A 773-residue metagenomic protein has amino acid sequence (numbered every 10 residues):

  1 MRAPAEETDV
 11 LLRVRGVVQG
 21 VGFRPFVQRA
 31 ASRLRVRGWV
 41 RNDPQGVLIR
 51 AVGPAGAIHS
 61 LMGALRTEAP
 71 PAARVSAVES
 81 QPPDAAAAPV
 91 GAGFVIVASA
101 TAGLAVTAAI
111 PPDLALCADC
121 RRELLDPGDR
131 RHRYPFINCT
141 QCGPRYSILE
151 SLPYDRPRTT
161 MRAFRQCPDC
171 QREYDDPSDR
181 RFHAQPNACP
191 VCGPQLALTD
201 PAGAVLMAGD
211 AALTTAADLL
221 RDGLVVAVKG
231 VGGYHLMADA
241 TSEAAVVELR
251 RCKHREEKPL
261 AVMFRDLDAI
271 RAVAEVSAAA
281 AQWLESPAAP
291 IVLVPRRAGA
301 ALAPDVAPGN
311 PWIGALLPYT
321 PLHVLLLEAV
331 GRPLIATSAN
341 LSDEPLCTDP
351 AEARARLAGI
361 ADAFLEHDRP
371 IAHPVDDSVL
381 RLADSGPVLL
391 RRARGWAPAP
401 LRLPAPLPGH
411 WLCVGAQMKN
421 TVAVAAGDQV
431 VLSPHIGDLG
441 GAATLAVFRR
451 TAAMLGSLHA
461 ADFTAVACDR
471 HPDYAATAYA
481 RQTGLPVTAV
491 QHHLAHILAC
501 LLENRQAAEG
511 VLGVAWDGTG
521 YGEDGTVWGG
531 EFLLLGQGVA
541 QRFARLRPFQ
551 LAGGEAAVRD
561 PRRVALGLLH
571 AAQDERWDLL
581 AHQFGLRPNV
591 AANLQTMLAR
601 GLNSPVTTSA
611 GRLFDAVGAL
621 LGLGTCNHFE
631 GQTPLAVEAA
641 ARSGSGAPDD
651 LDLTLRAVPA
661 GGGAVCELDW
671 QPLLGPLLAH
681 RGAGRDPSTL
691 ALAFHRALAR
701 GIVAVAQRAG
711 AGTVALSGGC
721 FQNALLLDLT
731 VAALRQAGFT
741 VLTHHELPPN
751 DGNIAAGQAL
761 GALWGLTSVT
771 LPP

Functional and structural regions predicted by a protein language model:
M1-P186, P190-A197: Intrinsically disordered, low-complexity, mixed-charge
E68, E173, A329-P406, L602 (+1 more regions): Internal gly/pro-rich beta-alpha loop/helix module that stabilizes soluble enzyme cofactors or their anionic handles
S80-P82, V225, G233-R296: A phosphate-binding glycine/aspartate-rich beta-alpha loop in the early core of alpha/beta enzymes
P186, G193-Q195, Q417-M454, G567-G712 (+1 more regions): A contiguous, well-structured pocket-lining segment that forms one wall/lid of small-molecule binding clefts in soluble
A227, A460-P472, A711-F721: Short glycine-rich phosphate-binding loop at a beta-alpha junction
R271-S277, L325, L346-A353, D377 (+2 more regions): Conserved phosphate-binding catalytic cores of ATP/NTP-utilizing and phosphoryl-transfer enzymes
G484-H496, T713-S717, A724, T730-I754: Conserved phosphate-binding/catalytic loops in two-lobed NTP-binding clefts
H493-W516, Y521-G522, P561-H570, L742-P773: Glycine-rich phosphate-binding/hydrolytic loop that grips phosphoryl groups
